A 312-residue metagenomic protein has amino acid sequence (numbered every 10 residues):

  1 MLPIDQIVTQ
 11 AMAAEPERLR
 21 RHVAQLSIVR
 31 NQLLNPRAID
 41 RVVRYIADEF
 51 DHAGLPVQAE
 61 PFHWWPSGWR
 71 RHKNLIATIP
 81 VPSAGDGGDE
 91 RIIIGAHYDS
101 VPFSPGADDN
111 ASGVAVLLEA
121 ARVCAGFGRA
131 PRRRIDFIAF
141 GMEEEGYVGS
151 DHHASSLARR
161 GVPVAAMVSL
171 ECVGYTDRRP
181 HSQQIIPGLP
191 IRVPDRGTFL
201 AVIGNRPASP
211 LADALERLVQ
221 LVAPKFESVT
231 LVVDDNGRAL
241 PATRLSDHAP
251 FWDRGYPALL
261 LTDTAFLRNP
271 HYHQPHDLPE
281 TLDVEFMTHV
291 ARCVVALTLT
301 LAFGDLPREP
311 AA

Functional and structural regions predicted by a protein language model:
M1-A38, D99, R268-D277: N-terminal capping segment at the start of a domain
R18-R21, Q25, R37, R41 (+12 more regions): Extracytoplasmic/secreted proteins, especially bacterial periplasmic and envelope-associated proteins
R21-P82, S228-V232: A non-catalytic alpha/beta surface segment that caps or lines the substrate-entry region of metallo-dependent hydrolase
H22-Q25, I76-T78, I92-G95, D136-A139 (+2 more regions): Structural recognition of the beta-strand scaffold that forms the well-ordered cores of secreted hydrolase catalytic
V23, S27-L34, F50-G54, I79 (+10 more regions): Sec/Tat-exported extracytoplasmic proteins
R70-R71, S100-D213, L240-T243: Acidic/histidine-rich catalytic neighborhood of metal-dependent amide-processing enzymes
P82-R91: Proline/glycine-enriched tight loop/beta-turn segments at coil->beta junctions that connect or precede beta-strands
P180-A312: Active-site-adjacent substrate-binding region of metalloamidase/peptidase-like peptide-processing proteins
